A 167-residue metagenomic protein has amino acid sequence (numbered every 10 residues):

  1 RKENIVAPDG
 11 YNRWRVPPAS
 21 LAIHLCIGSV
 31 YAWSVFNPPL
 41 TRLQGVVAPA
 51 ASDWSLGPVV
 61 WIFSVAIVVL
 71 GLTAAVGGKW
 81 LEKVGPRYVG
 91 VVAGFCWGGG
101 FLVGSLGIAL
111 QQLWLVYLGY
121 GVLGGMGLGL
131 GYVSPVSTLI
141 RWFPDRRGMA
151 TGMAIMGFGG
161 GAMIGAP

Functional and structural regions predicted by a protein language model:
Y11-A32: Pair of pore-lining "gating" transmembrane helices in MFS-fold secondary transporters
L25, G100, L113-L130: Hydrophobic core of transmembrane alpha-helices in multi-pass small-molecule transporters, especially MFS/SLC-type
Y31, I67-A75, M163: Residue-level signature of mid-helix packing/kink "hotspots" within the transmembrane helices of 12-pass Major
F36-L72: Extracellular/periplasmic helix-loop-helix junction of adjacent transmembrane segments in MFS-like secondary
L40, L128-F143, A150-T151: Intracellular juxtamembrane helix-capping segments at the cytosolic ends of symmetry-related transmembrane helices
L72-P86: Helix-to-loop junctions at the C-terminal end of transmembrane segments in multipass secondary transporters
F95-A109: C-terminal ends and interior cores of transmembrane alpha-helices in multi-pass membrane transporters/permeases
P144-A166: Glycine-rich segments within core transmembrane alpha-helices of 12-TM secondary carriers
